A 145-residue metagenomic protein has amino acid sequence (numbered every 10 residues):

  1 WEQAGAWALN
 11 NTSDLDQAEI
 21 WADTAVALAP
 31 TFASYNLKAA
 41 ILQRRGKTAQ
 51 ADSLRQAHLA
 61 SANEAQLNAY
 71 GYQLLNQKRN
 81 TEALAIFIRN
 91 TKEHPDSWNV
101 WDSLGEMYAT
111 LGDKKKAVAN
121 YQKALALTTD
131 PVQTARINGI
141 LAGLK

Functional and structural regions predicted by a protein language model:
W1-D23, N36-S103: Alpha-helical adaptor scaffolds
A4-A8, L28, F32, L37-K38 (+4 more regions): Aromatic-residue detector
V26-A27, K92, L125-A126: Amphipathic alpha-helical segments of tetratricopeptide repeats
T31-F32, A57-S61, P131-T134: Flexible helix-coil transition and linker loops at the boundaries of alpha-helical arrays
E64-A65, Q73, W98, T110 (+1 more regions): Terminal, low-structured helical/coil segments at or just beyond the last alpha-helical repeat
S103-A109: Short N-proximal segments of mature Sec-exported proteins
